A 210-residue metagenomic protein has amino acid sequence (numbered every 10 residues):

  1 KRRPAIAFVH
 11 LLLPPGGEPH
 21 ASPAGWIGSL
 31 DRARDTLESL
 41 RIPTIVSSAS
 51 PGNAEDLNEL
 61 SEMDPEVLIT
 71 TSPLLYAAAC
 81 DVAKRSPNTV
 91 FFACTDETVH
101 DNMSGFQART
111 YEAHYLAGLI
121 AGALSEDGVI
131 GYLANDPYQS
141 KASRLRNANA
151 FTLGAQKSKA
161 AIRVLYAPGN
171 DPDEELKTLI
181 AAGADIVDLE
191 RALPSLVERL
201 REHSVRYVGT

Functional and structural regions predicted by a protein language model:
R2-L37, V46-P51, S140-R144: Extracytoplasmic "Venus flytrap"
G17-A24, P65-E66, N102-A108, A134-A142 (+2 more regions): Second-shell loop/turn segments in exported
E38-A49, K157-N170: Short beta-strand elements in bilobed, periplasmic/extracellular small-molecule ligand-binding domains
G52-D64, D171-G183: Short, well-structured alpha-helical segments in soluble
P65-P73, F92-C94, A182-L193, R206-T210: Periplasmic-binding protein-like
K84-Q107: Flexible loop/hinge segments that line or gate small-molecule binding clefts
R85-T89, R146, A150-L153, R163-L165 (+1 more regions): Short acidic, glycine/proline-enriched helix-loop-strand junctions
A117-I162: An alpha-beta-alpha
